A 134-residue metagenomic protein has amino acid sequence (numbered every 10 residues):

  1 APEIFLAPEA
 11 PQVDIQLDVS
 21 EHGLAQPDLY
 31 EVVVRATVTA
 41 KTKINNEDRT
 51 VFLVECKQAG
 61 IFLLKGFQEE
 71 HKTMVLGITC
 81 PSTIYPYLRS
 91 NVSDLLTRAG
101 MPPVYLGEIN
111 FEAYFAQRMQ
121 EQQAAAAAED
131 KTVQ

Functional and structural regions predicted by a protein language model:
A1-T83, Y87-Q134: N-terminal intrinsically disordered, cationic/polar leader segments that include organellar targeting peptides
